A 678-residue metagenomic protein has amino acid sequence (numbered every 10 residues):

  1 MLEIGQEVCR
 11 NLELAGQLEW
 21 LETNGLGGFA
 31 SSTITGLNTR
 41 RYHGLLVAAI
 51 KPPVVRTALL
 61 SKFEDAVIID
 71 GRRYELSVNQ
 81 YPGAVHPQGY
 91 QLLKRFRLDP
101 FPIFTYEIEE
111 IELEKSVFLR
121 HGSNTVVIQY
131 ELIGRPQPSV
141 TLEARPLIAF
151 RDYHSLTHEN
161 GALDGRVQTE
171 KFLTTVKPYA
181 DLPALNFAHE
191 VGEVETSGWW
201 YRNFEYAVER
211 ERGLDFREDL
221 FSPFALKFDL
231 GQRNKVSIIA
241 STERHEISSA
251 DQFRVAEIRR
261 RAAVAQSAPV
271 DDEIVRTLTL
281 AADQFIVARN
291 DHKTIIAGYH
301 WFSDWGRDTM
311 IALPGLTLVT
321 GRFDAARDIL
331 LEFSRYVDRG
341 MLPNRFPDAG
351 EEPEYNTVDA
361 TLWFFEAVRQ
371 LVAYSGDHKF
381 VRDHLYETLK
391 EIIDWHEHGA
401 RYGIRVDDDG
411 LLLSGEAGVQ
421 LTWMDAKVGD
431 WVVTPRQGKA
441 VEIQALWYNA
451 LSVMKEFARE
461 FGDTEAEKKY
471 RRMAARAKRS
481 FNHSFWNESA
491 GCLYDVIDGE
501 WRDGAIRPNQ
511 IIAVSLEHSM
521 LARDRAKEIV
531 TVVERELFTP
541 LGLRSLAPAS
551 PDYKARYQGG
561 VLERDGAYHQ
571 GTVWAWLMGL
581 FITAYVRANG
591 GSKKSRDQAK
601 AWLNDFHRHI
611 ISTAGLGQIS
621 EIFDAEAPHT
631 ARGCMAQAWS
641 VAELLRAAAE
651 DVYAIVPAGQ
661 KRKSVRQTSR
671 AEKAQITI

Functional and structural regions predicted by a protein language model:
M1-I678: Acidic, mature catalytic/reactive cores of soluble proteins
